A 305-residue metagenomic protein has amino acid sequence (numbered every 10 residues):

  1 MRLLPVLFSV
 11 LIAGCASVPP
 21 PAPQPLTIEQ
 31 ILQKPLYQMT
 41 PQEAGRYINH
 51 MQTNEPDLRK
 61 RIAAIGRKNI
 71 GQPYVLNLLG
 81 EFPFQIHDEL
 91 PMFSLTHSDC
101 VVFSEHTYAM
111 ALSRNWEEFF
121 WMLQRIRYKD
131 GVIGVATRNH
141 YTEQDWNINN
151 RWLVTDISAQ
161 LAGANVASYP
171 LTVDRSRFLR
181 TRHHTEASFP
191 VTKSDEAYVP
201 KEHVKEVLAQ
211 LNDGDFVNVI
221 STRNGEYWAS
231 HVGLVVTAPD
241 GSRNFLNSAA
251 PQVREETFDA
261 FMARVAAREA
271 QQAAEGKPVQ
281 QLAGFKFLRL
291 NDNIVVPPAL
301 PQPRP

Functional and structural regions predicted by a protein language model:
M1-S9: Sec-dependent signal peptide recognition, specifically the positively charged N-region followed immediately by
A13-G14: C-terminal motif of bacterial Sec signal peptides marking the signal peptidase cleavage site
Q30, Q38-H50, L76-L90: Acidic/histidine-rich, surface-exposed loop or edge segments in extracytoplasmic proteins
Y37, P41, E55-A63, L90-V101 (+3 more regions): Solvent-exposed, acidic/flexible segments
A64-Y74: Glycine-rich, acidic and aromatic/proline-enriched surface loops and short helix-turn segments that act as binding
Q72-S194, N212, V219, G241 (+1 more regions): Acidic/His-rich structured neighborhood in mature extracellular/periplasmic domains
D195-V207, R223: Short alpha-helix capping/helix-loop boundary micro-motifs
Q210-N218, T222, A229-S230, L234-P305: Low-complexity, Gly/Ser/Thr/Pro-rich intrinsically disordered linker/tail segments
